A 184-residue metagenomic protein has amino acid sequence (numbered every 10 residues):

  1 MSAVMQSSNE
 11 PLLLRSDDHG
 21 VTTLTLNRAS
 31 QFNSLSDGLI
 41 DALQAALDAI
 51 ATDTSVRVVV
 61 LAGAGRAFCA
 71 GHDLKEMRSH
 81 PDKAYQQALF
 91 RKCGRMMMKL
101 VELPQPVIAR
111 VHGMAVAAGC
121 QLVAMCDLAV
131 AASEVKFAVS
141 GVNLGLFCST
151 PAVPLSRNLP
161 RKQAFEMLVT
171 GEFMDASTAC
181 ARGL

Functional and structural regions predicted by a protein language model:
M1-A64, M98: Conserved CoA-thioester-binding segment of acyl-CoA-metabolizing enzymes
L24, L61, D73, L122-A124 (+1 more regions): Hydrophobic/aromatic residues within transmembrane alpha-helices of multi-pass small-molecule transporters
N27, N33, G63-G65, G71-D73 (+3 more regions): Conserved phosphate-binding and hydrolysis motifs of nucleotide-dependent enzymes
A46, K92-L103: Catalytic-core regions built around general acid/base machinery
S55, G63-M96, A115: Glycine- (often His-adjacent) and acidic-residue-rich active-site loop that binds/positions the CoA thioester
M98-L184: Crotonase-fold acyl-CoA enzyme core
